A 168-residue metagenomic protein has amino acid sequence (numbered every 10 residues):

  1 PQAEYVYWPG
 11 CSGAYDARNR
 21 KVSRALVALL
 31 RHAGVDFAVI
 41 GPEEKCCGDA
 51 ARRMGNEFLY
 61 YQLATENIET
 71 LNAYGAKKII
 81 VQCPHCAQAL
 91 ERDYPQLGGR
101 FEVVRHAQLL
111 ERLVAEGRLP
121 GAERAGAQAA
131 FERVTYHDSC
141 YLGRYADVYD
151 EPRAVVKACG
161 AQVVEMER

Functional and structural regions predicted by a protein language model:
P1-R168: Iron-sulfur cluster-binding electron-transfer modules in prokaryotic oxidoreductases
